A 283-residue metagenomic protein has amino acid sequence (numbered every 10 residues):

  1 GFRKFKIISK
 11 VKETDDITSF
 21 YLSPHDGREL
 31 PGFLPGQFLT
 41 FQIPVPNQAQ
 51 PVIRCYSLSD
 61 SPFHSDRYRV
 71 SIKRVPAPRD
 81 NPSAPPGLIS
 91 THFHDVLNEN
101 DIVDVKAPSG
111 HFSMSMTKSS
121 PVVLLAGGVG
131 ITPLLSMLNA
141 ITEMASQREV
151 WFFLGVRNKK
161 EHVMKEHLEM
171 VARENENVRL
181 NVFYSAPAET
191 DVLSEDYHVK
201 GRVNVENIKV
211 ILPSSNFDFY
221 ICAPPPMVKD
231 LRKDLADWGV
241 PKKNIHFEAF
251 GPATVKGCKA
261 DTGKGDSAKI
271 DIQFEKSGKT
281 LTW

Functional and structural regions predicted by a protein language model:
G1-I102, V156-N158, E169, S185-P187: Ferredoxin-reductase
G36, G130, P224: Short, conserved phosphate/pyrophosphate- and ester-handling motifs at nucleotide-, phospho-/glycolipid
L58, I131-A145: Histidine-anchored nucleotide/phosphate-binding helix
R69, D104, V123, E149-F153 (+3 more regions): A structural signal for isolated positions on well-ordered beta-strands in alpha/beta enzyme cores
K106-S120: A short, basic/flexible loop-to-alpha-helix module at the beginning of a structural domain
S119, I141-V150: Conserved S-adenosyl-L-methionine
G155-W283: Reductase modules of NAD(P)H-dependent flavoproteins
